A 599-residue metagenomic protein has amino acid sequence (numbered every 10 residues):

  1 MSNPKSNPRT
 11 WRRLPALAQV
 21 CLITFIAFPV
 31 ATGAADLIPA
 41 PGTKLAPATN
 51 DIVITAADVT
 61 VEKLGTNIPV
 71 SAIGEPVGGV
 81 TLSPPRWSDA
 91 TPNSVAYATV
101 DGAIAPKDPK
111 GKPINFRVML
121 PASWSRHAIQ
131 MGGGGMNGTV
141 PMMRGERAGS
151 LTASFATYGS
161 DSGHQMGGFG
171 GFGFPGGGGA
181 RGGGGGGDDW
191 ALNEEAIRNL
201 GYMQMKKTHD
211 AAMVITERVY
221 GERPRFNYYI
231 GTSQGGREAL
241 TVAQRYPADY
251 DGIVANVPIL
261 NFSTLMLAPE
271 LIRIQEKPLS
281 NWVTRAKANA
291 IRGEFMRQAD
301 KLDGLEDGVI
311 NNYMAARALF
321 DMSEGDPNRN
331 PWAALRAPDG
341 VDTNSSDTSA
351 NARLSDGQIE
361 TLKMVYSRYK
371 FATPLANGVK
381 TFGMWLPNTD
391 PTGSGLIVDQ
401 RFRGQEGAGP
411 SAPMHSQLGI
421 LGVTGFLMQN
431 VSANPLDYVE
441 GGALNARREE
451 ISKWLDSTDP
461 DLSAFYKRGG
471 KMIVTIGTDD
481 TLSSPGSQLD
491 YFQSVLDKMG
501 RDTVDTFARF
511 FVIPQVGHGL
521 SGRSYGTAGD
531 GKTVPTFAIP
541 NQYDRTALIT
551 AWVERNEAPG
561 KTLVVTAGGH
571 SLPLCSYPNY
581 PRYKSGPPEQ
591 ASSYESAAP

Functional and structural regions predicted by a protein language model:
N7-T32: Gram-negative bacterial Sec-dependent N-terminal signal peptides
A35-H127, V140-G145, R181, V309-I310 (+6 more regions): Catalytic-loop region of hydrolases
R126-G135: Short beta-strand element of the alpha/beta-hydrolase
G135-G221, L267, S432-W454, V516-T536: Cap/lid segment of the alpha/beta-hydrolase catalytic domain
E222-T232: Alpha/beta-hydrolase fold nucleophile elbow
G231-G235, A239: Gly/Ala-rich beta-loop-alpha elbow adjacent to hydrolase catalytic centers
T241-A243, A248-K370, G526-Y543: A catalytic-pocket lid/entrance helix-loop region that shapes and gates access to the active site across common
V474-I476: Short beta-strand/loop motif that positions the catalytic acidic residue of the alpha/beta-hydrolase fold
